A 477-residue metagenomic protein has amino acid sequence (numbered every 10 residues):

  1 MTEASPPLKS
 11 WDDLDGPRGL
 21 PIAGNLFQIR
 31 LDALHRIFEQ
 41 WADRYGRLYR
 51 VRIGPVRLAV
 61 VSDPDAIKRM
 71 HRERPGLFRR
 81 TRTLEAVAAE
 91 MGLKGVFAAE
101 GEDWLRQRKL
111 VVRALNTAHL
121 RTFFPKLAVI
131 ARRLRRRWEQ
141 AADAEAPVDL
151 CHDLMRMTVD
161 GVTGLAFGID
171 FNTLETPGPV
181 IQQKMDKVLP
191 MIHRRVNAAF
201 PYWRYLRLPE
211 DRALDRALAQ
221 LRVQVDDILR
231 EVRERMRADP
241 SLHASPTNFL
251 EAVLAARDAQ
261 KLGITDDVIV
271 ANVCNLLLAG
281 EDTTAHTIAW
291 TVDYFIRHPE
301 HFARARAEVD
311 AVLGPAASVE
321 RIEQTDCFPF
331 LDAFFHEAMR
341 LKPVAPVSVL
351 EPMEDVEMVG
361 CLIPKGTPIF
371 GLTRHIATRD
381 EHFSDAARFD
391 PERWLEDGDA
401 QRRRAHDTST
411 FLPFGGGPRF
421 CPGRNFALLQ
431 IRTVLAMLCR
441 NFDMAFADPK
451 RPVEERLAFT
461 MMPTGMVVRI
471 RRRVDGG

Functional and structural regions predicted by a protein language model:
T2-R106, P125-R136, M157, N172-T173 (+6 more regions): N-terminal membrane-proximal hinge/A-helix region immediately C-terminal to the signal-anchor transmembrane segment
P21, F27, N116, A217-I288 (+2 more regions): Conserved cytochrome P450 catalytic core segment spanning the I/J/K helices
N25-G46, V223, D227, A316-V359: Conserved cytochrome P450 K-helix E-x-x-R motif and the immediately C-terminal K′/meander segment
I37, C274, A279, E323 (+5 more regions): Cytochrome P450 heme-thiolate "Cys pocket" and heme-binding signature region
R52-A59, A118-V129, E139-G164, N172-V180 (+6 more regions): Cytochrome P450
T158, V162, F167, L221 (+9 more regions): Central I-helix of cytochrome P450 enzymes
P299-H301, R424-M461: Cytochrome P450 heme-binding "Cys pocket" and the immediately downstream C-terminal segment
G371-Q401: Conserved cytochrome P450 K-helix/beta-meander segment immediately N-terminal to the heme-binding cysteine loop
